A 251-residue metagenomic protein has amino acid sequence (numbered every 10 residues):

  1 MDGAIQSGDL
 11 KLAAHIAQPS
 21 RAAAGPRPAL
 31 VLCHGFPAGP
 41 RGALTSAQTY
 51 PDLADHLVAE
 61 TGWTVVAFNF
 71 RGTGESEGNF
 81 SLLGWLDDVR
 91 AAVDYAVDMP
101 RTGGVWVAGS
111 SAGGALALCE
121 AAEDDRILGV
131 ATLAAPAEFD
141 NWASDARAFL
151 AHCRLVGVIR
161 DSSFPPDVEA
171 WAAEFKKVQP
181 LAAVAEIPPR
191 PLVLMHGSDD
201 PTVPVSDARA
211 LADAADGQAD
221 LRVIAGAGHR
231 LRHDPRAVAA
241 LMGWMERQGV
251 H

Functional and structural regions predicted by a protein language model:
M1-A24: N-terminal cap/lid segment of alpha/beta-hydrolase-fold proteins
L12, W106, D124-A210, A214-V223 (+2 more regions): The alpha/beta-hydrolase serine catalytic core
S20-E60: Short, surface-exposed "cap/lid" segments of acyl-processing enzymes
F36, N69-T73, P136, A227: Short beta-to-alpha linker loops that shape the active-site pocket of alpha/beta-hydrolase fold enzymes
T49, N79-M99: Alpha/beta-hydrolase active-site loop
F68-L82: Glycine-rich "HGGG/HGxG" loop immediately N-terminal to the catalytic nucleophile of the alpha/beta-hydrolase
P100-S111: Alpha/beta-hydrolase fold nucleophile elbow
G109-C119: Glycine-rich nucleophile elbow surrounding the catalytic serine of serine-hydrolase chemistry
